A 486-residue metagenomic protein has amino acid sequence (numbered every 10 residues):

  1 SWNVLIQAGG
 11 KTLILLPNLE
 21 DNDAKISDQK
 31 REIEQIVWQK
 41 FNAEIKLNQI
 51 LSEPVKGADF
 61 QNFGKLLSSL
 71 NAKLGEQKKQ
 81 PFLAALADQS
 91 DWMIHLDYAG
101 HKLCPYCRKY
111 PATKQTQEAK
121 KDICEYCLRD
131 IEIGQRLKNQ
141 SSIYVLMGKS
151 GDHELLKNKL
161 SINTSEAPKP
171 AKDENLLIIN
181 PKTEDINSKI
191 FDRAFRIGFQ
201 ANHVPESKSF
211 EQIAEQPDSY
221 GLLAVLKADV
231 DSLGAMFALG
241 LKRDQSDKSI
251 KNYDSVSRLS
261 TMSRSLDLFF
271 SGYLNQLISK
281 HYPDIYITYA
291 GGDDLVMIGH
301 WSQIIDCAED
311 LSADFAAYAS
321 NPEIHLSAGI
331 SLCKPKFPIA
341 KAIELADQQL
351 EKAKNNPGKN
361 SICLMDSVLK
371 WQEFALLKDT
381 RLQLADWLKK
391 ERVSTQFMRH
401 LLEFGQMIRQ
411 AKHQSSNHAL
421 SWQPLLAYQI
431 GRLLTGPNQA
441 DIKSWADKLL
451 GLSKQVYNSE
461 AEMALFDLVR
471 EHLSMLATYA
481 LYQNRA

Functional and structural regions predicted by a protein language model:
S1-A486: Charged, helix-rich terminal subdomains or tails
